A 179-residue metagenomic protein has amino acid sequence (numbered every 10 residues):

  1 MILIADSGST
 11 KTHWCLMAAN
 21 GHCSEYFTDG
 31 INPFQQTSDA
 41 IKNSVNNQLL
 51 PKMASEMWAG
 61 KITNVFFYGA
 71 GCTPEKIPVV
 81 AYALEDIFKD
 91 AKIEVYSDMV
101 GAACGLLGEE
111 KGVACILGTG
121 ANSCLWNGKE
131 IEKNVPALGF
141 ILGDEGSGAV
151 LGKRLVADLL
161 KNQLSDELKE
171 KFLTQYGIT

Functional and structural regions predicted by a protein language model:
I2-D6, I62-F66, G105, G112-I116: Short glycine-aspartate micro-motif
I2-S44, I131-K133, A137: Short glycine-rich, Thr/Ser-proximal phosphate-binding strand/loop in the N-terminal lobe of ATP-dependent enzymes
T12-M17, C104, C115, A121-W126: Short beta-strand scaffold segments in enzyme catalytic cores
A40-E56: Short, well-ordered amphipathic alpha-helical segments that serve as non-catalytic structural scaffolds within diverse
K52-K92, L106-L107: Short beta-strand-loop/turn "lid" adjacent to the catalytic site in phosphate-handling enzymes
Y82-E85, W126, I131: Active-site phosphate-binding/coordination module
A91-C115: Conserved phosphate-binding catalytic cores of ATP/NTP-utilizing and phosphoryl-transfer enzymes
I131-I178: Glycine-rich phosphate-binding loop plus the immediately following alpha-helix
